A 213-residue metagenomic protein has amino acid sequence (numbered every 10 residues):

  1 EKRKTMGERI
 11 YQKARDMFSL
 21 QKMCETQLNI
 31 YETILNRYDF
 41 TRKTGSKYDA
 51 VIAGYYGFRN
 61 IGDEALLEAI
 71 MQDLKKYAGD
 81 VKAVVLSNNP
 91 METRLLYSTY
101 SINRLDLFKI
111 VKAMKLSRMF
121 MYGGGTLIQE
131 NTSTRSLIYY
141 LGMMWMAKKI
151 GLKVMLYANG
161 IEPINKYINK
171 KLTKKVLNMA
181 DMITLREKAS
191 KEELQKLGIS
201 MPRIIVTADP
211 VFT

Functional and structural regions predicted by a protein language model:
K2-M17, M23-N29: A short, well-ordered alpha-helix in the C-terminal region of glycosyltransferases
Q12, Q72, E192: Active-site phosphate/pyrophosphate- and oxyanion-stabilizing loops and adjacent acidic/basic residues in soluble
K13, N60, T184: Active-site-adjacent beta-strand anchor residues
L20-S46: C-terminal alpha-helical cap of glycosyltransferases
I34, F120, V154, I183-L185: Short, well-ordered beta-strand core segments
T44-I164, R203, V211-F212: Aromatic- and Gly/Pro-rich donor/ligand-binding loops that form nucleotide- or phosphate-bearing donor binding pockets
K166-T213: A nucleotide-sugar donor-handling region in carbohydrate enzymes
